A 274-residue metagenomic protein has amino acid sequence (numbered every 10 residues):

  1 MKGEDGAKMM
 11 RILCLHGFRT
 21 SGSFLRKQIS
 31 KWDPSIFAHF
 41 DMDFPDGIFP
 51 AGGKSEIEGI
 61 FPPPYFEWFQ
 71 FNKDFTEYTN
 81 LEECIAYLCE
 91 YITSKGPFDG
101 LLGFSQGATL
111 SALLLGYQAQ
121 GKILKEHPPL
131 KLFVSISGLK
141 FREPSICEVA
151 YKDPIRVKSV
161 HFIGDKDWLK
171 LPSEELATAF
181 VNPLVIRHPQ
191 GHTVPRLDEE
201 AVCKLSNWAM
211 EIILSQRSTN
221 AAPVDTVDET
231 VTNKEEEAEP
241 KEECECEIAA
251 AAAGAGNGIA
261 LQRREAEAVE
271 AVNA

Functional and structural regions predicted by a protein language model:
M9-P97: Serine-hydrolase catalytic machinery in alpha/beta-hydrolase-like enzymes
L13-F18, S137, I163-G164: The conserved beta1-alpha1 loop
L102-A112: Gly/Ala-rich beta-loop-alpha elbow adjacent to hydrolase catalytic centers
L124-K140: A conserved short beta-strand
F141-R142, I163-L171, H192-T193: Acidic catalytic loop of the alpha/beta-hydrolase fold
I155, S159-I163: Short beta-strand/loop motif that positions the catalytic acidic residue of the alpha/beta-hydrolase fold
D165-P183: Conserved loop-alpha-helix segment in the C-terminal half of the alpha/beta-hydrolase fold that carries the catalytic
G191-C203: Catalytic histidine-centered segment of alpha/beta-hydrolase-like enzymes
